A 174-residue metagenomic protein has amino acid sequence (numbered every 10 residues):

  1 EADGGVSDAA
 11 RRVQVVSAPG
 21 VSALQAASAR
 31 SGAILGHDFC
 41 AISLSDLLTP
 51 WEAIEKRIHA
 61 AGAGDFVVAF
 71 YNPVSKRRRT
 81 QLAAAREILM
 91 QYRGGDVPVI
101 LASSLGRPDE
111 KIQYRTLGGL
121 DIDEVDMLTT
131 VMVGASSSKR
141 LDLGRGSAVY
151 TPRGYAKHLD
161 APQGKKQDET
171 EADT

Functional and structural regions predicted by a protein language model:
E1-G64: Class I SAM-dependent methyltransferase SAM-binding "motif I" and its flanking Rossmann-like core
A63-T174: A contiguous loop/helix-start segment that scaffolds small-molecule binding in enzyme catalytic cores
